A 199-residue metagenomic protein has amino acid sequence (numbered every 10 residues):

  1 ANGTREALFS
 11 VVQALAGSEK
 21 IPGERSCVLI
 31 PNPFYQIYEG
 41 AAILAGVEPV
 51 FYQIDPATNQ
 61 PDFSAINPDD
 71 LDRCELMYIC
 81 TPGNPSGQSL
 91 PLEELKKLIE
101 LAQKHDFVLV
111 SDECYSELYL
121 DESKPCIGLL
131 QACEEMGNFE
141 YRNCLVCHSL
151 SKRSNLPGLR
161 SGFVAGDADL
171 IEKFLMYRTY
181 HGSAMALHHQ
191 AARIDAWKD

Functional and structural regions predicted by a protein language model:
A1-E100, E117-L118, E122-M136: Conserved core of the PLP fold type I
N2, S111, H148: Short loop/edge segments at beta-strand edges and connector loops that shape dinucleotide/nucleotide cofactor-binding
P22, L71, V108, N138-Y141 (+1 more regions): Alpha-helix termination/capping residues and helix-transition junctions
S26, V47, K104-V108, Y141-R142: A short helix->loop->beta-strand "cap" motif at the edges of active sites that frequently abuts
L76, V108, L145: Short, Asp-centered acidic motifs that coordinate Mg2+ and/or phosphate in catalytic or ligand-binding sites
E113-Y115: Conserved Walker B
N143-D199: PLP-dependent aminotransferase class I/II
